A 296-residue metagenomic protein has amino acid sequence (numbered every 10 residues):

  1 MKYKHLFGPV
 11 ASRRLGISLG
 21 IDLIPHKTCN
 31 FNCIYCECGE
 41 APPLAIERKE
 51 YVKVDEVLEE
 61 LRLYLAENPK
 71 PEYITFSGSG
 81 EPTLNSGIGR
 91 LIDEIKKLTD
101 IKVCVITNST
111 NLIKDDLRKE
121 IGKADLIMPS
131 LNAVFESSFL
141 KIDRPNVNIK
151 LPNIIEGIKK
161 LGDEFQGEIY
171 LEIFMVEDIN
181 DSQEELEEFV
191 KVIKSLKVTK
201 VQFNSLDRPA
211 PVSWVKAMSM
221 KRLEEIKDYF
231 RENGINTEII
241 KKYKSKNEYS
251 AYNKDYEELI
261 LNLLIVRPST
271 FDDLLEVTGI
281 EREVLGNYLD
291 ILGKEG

Functional and structural regions predicted by a protein language model:
M1-R14, L58-E59, A66, Q183-G296: Auxiliary Fe-S-binding modules of radical SAM enzymes
R13-D55: Canonical Radical SAM [4Fe-4S] cluster-binding loop centered on the CxxxCxxC motif and its immediate flanking residues
H26, P43, E81-P82, D178-I179: Short strand->helix junction
C36-A41, K70-Y73, V134-S138, I169-Y170: Short, basic/glycine-rich phosphate-binding loops at helix/coil junctions that contact nucleotide phosphates
E40-F76, S86-R90: Conserved alpha-helical substructure of the radical SAM core
K70, F76-G78, I95, C104: Glycine/small-residue-rich loop that forms an oxyanion/phosphate-binding "nest" at active or ligand-binding sites
T75-E81, N108-S109: Glycine-rich beta-strand-to-loop/alpha-helix junction loops that act as flexible
L84-E225: Conserved AdoMet/S-adenosylmethionine-binding subsite of the radical SAM
